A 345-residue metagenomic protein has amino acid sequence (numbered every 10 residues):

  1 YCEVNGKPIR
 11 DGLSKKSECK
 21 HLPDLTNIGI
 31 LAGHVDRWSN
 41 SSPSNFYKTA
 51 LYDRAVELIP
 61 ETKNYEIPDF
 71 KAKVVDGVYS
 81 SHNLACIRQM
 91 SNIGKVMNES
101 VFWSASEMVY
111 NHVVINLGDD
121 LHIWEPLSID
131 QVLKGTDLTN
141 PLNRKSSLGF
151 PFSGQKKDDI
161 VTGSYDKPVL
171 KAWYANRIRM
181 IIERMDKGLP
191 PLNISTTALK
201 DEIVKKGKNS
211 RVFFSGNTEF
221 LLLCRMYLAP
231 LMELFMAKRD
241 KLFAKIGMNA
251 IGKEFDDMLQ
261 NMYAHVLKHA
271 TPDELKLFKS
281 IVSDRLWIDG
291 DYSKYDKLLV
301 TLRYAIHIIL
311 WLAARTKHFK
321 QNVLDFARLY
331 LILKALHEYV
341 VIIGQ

Functional and structural regions predicted by a protein language model:
Y1-Q345: Viral RNA-dependent RNA polymerase
